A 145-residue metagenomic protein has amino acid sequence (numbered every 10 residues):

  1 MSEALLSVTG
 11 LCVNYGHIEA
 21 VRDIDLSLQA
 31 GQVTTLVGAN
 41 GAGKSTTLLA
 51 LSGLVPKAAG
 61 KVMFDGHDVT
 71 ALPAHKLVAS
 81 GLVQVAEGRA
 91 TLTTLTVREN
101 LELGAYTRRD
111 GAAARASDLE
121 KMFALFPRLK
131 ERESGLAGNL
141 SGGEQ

Functional and structural regions predicted by a protein language model:
G16, T34, L72, V97-S117 (+1 more regions): ABC-type ATPase nucleotide-binding domains, specifically the catalytic core motifs of the NBD
T34-T35, Q84: Short beta-strand immediately N-terminal to the Walker A/P-loop
V37-A39: The feature captures the beta-strand-to-loop junction immediately N-terminal to the Walker
S52: Helix-to-loop junction immediately C-terminal to a conserved catalytic motif
G60-H67, S80, A113-L119: Conserved ABC transporter NBD signature motif
G135-L140, E144: Conserved ABC ATPase signature
